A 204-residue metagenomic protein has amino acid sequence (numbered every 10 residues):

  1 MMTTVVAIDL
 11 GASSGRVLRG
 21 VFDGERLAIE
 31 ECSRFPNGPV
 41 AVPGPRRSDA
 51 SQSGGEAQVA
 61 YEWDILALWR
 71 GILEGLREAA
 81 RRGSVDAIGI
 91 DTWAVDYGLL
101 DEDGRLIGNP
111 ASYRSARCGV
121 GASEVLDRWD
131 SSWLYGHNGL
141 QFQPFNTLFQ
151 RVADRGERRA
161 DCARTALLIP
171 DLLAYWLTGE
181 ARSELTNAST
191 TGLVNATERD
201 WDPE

Functional and structural regions predicted by a protein language model:
M1-N109, G136: N-terminal glycine/serine-rich phosphate-binding loop of ATP-dependent small-molecule kinases, especially carbohydrate
R46-R47, G54, L76-E204: Glycine-rich phosphate-binding/catalytic subdomain of phosphoryl-transfer and nucleotide/sugar-phosphate-processing
